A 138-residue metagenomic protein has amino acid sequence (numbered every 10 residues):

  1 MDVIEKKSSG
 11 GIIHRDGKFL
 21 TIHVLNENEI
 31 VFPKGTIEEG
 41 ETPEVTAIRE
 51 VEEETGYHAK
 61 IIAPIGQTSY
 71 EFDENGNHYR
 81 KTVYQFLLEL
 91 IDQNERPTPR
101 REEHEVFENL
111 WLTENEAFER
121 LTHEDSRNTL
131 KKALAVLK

Functional and structural regions predicted by a protein language model:
M1-P33: N-terminal strand-loop-strand
I37-A63, T68-N128: Unchanged
K132-L137: C-terminal alpha-helix
